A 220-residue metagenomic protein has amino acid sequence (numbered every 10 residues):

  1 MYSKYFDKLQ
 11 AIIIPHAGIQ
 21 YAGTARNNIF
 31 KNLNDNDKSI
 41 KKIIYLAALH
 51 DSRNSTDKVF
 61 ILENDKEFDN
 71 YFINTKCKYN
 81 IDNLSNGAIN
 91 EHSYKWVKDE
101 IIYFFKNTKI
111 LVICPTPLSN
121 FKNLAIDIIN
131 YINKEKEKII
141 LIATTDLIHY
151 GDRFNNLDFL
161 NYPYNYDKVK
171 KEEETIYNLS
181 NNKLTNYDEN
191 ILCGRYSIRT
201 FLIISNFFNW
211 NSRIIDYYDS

Functional and structural regions predicted by a protein language model:
M1-F208, Y217-Y218: Active-site histidine-anchored catalytic micro-motif
